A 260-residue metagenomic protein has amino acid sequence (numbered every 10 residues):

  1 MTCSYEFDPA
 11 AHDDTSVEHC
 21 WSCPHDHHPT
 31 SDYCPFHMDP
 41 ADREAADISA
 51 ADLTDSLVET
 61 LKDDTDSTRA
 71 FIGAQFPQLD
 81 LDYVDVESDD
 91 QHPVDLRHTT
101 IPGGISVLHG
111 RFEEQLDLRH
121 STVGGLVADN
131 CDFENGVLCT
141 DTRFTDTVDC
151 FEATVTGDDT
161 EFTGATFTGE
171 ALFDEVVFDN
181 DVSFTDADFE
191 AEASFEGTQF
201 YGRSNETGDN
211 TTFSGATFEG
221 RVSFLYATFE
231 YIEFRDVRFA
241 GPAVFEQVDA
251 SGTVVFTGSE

Functional and structural regions predicted by a protein language model:
M1-E260: N-terminal leader/targeting and pre-domain segments
